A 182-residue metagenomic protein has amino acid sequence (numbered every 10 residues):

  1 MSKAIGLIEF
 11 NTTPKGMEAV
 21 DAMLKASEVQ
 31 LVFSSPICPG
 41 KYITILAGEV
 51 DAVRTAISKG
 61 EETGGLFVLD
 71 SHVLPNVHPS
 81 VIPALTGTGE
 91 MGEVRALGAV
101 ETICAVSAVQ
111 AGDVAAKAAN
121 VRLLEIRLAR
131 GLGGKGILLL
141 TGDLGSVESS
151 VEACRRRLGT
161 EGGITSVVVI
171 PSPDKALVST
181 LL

Functional and structural regions predicted by a protein language model:
S2-G40, T55-G87, M91, R95-K135 (+1 more regions): Long, contiguous binding/interaction regions
